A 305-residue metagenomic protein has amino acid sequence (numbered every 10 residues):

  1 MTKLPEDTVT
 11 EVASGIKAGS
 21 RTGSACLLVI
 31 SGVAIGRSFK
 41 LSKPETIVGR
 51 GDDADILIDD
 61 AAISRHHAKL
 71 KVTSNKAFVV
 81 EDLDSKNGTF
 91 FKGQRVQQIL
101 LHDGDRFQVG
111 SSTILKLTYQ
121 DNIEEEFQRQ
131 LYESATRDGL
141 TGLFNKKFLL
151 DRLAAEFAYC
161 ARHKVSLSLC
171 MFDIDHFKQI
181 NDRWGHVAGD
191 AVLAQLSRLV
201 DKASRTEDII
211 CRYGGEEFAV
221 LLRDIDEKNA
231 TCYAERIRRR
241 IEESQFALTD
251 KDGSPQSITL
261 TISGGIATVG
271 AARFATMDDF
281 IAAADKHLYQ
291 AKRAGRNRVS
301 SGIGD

Functional and structural regions predicted by a protein language model:
M1-D59: Intrinsically disordered, low-complexity acidic Ser/Thr-rich regulatory segments
I35-S111: Forkhead-associated
L131-D151, F172-G185, A194: Conserved nucleotide-binding and Mg2+-coordinating catalytic segments in signaling enzymes
T141, C170-D173, G215, A284: Conserved metal-coordinating catalytic motifs of nucleotidyl cyclase and c-di-GMP turnover enzymes
K146-V165, S197-R205: Short regulatory alpha-helical coupling segments that immediately precede and/or link into cyclic nucleotide signaling
S197-R198, N229-D250, A283-D285: Alpha-helical scaffold within the catalytic cores of cyclic-nucleotide enzymes
I209-R212: A short pre-motif secondary-structure segment
T231, P255, A267-D305: Catalytic-core segments of nucleotide cyclases and related cyclic-nucleotide turnover enzymes
